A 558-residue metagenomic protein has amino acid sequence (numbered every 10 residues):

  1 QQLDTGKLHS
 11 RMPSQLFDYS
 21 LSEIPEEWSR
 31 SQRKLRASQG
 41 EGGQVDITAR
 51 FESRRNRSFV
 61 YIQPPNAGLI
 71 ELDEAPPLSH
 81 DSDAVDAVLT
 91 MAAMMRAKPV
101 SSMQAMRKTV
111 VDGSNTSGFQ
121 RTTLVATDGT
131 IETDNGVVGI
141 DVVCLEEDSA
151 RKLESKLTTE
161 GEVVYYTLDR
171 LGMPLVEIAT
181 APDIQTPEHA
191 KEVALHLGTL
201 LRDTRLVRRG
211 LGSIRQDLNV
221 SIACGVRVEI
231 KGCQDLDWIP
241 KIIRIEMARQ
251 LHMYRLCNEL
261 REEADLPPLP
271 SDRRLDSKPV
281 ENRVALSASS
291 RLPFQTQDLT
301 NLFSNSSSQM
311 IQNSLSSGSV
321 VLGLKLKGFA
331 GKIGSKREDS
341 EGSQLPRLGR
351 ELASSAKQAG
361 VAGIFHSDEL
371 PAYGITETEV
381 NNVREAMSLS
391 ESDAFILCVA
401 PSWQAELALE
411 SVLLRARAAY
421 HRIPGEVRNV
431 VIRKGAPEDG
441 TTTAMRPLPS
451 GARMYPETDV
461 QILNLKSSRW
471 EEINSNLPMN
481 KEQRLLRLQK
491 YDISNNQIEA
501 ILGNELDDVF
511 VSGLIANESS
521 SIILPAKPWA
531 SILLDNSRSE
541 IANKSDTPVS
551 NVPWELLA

Functional and structural regions predicted by a protein language model:
Q1, L16-R30, L35-E41, V45 (+9 more regions): Charged, compositionally biased, marginally structured helical/coil segments
Q2-T159: Active-site loop/lid in soluble adenylation, ligation, and acyl-transfer enzymes
L124-R208: Compact, aliphatic and Gly/Pro-tolerant "microcore" segments centered on a short helix or tight beta-hairpin and their
